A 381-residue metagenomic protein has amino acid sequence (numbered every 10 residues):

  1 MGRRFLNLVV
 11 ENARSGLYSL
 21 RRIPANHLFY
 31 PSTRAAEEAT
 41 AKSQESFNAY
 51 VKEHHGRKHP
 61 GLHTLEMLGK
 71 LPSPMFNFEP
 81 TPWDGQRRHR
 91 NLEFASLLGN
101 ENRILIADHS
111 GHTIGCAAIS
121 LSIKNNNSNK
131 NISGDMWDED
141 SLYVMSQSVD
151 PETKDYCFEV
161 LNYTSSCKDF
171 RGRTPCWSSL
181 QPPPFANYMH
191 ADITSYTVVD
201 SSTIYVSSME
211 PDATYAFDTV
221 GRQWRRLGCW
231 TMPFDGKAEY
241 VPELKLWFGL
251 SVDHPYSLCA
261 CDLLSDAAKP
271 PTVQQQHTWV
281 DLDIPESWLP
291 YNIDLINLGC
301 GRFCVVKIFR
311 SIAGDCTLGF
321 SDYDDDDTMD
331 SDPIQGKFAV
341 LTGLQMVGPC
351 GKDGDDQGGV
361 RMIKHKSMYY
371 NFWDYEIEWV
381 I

Functional and structural regions predicted by a protein language model:
M1-I381: Beta-propeller domains
